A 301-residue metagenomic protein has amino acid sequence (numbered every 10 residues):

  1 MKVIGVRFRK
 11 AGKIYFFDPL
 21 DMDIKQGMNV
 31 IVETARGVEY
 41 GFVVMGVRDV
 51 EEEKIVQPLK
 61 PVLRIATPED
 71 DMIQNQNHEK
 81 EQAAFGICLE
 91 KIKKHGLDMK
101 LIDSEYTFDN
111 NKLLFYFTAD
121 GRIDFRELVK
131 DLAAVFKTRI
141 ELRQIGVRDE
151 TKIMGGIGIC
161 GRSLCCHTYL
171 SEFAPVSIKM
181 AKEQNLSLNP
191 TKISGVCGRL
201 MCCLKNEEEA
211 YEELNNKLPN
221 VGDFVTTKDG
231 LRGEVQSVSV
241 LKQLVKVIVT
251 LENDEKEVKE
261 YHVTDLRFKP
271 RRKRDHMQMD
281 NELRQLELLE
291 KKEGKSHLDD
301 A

Functional and structural regions predicted by a protein language model:
M1-I14, I193-N206, N253: Short, basic/aromatic beta-hairpin or loop at an interaction surface
M1-S187: Acidic-enriched and Gly/Ser
K13-Y15, E39-G41, L231-G233, K256-Y261: Short beta-strand segments
V32, T226-K228: A generic structural signal for residues embedded in beta-strands
G156, C160-T226, G233-Q236: Conserved glycine-centered short motifs in functionally critical loops
Q236-S237, R271: Mixed-charge, low-complexity intrinsically disordered segments
S239-E260: Basic/aromatic-rich interaction segments and small domains that mediate binding to polyanionic partners
V258-A301: Intrinsically disordered, low-complexity linker and terminal regions at domain boundaries
